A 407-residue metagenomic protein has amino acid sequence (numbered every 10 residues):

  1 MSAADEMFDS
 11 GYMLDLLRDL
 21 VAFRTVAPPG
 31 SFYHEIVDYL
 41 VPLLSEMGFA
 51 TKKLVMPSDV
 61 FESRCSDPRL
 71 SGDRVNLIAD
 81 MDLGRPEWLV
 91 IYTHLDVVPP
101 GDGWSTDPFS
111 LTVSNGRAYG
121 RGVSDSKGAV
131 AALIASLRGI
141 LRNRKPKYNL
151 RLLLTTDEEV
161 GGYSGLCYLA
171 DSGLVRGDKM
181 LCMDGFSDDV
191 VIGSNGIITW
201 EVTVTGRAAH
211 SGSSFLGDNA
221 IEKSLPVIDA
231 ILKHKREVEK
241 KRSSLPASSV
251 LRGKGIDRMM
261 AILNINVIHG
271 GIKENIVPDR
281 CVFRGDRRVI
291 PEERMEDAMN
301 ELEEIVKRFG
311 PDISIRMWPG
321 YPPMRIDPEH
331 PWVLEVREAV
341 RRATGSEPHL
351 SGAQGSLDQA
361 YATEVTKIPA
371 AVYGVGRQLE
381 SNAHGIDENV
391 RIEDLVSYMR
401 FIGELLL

Functional and structural regions predicted by a protein language model:
M1-F8, T25, L43, I192 (+1 more regions): Metal-dependent amide/peptide-bond hydrolase catalytic core, centered on the "pita-bread" metallohydrolase fold
S2-A118, R142-N143, N382: Acidic/His- and Gly-rich active-site-bordering loop/insert found across diverse amide/peptide-bond hydrolases
K52, V90, R151-L153, S314: A structural signal for isolated positions on well-ordered beta-strands in alpha/beta enzyme cores
Y92-T93, L153-T155, L181-D184, T203-T205 (+1 more regions): Short beta-strand segments
V98-S114, I192-T203, E338-A339: Acidic-glycine-rich active-site phosphate/pyrophosphate-binding loop
G103, S114-G116, S136-R151, I231-R242 (+1 more regions): Phosphate-handling active-site elements
A118-S126, L350-G355: Active-site nucleophile and cofactor-binding loops and adjacent substrate-binding regions of central metabolic enzymes
S126-T199, R252-G255: Acidic/histidine-rich catalytic neighborhood of metal-dependent amide-processing enzymes
